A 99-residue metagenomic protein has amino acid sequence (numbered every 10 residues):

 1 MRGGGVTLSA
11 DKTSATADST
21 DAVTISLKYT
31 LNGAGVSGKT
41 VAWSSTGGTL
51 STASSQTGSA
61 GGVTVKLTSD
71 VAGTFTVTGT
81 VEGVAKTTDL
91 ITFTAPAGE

Functional and structural regions predicted by a protein language model:
M1-E99: The feature marks long extracellular or luminal low-complexity segments
